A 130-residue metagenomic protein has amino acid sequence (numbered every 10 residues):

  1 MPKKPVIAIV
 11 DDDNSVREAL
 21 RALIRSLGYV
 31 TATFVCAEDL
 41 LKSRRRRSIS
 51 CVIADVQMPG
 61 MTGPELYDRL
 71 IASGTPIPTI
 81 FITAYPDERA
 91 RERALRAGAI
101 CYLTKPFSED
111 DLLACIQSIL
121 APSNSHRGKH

Functional and structural regions predicted by a protein language model:
N14-A32: Two-component/phosphorelay signaling modules centered on CheY-like receiver
V35-C36, T62-L66: Acidic catalytic/metal-coordinating carboxylates
R47-I53: Active-site beta3 strand of CheY-like receiver
D55, T83: Active-site residues of response regulator receiver
M58: Receiver (REC) domain active-site loop signature in two-component systems and cognate sites in sensor histidine kinases
E65, P86-C101: Alpha4 helix (beta4-alpha4-beta5 surface) of REC/receiver domains from two-component response regulators
R89, F107-Q117: C-terminal output helix
Q117-H130: The C-terminal output helix
